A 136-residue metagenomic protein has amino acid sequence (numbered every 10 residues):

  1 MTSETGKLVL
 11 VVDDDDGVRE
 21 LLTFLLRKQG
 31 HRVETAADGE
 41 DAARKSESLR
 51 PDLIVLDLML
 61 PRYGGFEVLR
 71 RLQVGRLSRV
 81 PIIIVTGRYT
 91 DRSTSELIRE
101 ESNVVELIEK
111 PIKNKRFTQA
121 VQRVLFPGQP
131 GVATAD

Functional and structural regions predicted by a protein language model:
M1-L10, K113-D136: Non-catalytic signal-transmission and effector/linker regions of two-component phosphorelay proteins
R19, P61-R62, G75, T90: The feature encodes the CheY-like receiver
E20-K28: Charged docking surfaces used in two-component/phosphorelay signaling
G30-A37, K45, I108: Short hydrophobic/Thr-rich beta-strand motif most characteristic of the beta2 strand and flanking loop of CheY-like
T35, L60-Y63: Residue-level signal for the "D+5" position in two-component response regulator receiver
D38-D41, G64-R70: Acidic catalytic/metal-coordinating carboxylates
D57, T86: Active-site residues of response regulator receiver
E67, S78, Y89-I108, K115 (+1 more regions): Alpha4 helix (beta4-alpha4-beta5 surface) of REC/receiver domains from two-component response regulators
